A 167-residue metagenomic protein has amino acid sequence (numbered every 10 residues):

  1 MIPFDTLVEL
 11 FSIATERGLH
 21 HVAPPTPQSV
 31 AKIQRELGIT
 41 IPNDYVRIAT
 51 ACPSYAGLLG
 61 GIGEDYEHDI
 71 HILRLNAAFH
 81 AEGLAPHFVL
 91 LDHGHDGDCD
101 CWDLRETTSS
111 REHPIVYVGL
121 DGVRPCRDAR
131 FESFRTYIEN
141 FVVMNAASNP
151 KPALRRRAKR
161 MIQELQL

Functional and structural regions predicted by a protein language model:
M1-C101, E106-T107, E164-L167: A surface-exposed partner-binding patch
F4, F134, R155-A158: Short amphipathic alpha-helical segments that mediate assembly, nucleic-acid/protein binding, or membrane association
T15, T50, A78, R130 (+2 more regions): Intrinsic disorder/low-complexity segments
E64-E67, R124-P125, E139, P150: Short, intrinsically disordered/low-complexity patches at protein termini and at juxtamembrane boundaries
G94-D96, T107, L120-V123, A146: Generic structural motif
C101-E106, E112-L120: Conserved, surface-exposed functional patches that form binding/active-site neighborhoods
I115-N145: Compact, glycine/acidic-enriched structural inserts
V142, A146-L167: Acidic, proline/glycine-rich low-complexity IDRs
